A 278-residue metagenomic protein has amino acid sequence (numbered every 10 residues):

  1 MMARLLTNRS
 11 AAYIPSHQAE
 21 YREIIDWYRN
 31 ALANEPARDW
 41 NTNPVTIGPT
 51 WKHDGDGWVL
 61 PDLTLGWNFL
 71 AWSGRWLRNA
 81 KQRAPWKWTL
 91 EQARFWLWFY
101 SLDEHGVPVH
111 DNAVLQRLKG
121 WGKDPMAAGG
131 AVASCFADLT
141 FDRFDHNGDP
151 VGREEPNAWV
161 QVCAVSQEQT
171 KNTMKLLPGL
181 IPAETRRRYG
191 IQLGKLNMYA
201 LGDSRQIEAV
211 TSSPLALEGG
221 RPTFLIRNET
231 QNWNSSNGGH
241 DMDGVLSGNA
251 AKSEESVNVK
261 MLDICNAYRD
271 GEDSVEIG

Functional and structural regions predicted by a protein language model:
M1-G278: Phosphate/NTP-binding elements of NTP-utilizing enzymes
